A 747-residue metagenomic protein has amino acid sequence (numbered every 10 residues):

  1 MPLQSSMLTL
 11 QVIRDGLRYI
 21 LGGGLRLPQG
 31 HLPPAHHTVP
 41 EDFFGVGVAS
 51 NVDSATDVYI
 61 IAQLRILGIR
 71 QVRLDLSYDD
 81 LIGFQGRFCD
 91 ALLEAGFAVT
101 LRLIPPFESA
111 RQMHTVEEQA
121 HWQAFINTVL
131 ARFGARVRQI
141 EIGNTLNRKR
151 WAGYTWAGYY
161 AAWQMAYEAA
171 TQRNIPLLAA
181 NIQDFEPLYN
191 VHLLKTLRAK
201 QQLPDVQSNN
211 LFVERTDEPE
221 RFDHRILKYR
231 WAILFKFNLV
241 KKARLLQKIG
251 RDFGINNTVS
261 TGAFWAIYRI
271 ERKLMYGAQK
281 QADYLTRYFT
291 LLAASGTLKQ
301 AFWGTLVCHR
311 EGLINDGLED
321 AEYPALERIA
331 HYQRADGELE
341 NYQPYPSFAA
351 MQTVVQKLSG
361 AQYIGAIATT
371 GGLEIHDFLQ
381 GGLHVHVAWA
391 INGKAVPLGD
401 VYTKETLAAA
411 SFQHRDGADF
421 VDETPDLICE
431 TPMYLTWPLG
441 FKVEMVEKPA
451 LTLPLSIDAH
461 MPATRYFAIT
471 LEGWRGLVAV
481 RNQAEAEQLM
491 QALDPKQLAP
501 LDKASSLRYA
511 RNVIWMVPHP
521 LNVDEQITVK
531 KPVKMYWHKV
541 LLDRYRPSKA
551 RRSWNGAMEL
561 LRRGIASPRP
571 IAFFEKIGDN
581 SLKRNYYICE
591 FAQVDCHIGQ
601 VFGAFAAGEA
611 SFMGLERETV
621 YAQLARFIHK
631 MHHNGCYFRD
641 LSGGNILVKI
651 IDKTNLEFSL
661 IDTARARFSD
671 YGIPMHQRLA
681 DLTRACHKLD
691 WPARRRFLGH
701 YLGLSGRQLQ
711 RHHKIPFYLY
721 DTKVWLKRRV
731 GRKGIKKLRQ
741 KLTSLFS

Functional and structural regions predicted by a protein language model:
D15, I20, F420-P462: C-terminal beta-strand-rich structural cap/linker in extracellular carbohydrate-active enzymes
E41-L81, R87-A91, A98-R102: Catalytic domains of carbohydrate-active enzymes, especially glycoside hydrolases
A157-Y288: Noncatalytic carbohydrate-binding groove/subsite architecture in carbohydrate-active enzymes
A263-M351, G365-G371: Aromatic/acidic polysaccharide-binding cleft in carbohydrate-active enzymes
A368-L407: Carbohydrate-binding surface patches
I469, W474-G599, A610, R626-N634 (+1 more regions): Conserved ATP-binding subdomain of kinase catalytic cores across diverse folds
L641, I646-I651: Hydrophobic residue at the +6 position relative to the catalytic HRD Asp in the kinase catalytic loop
L656-R739: C-lobe/activation-segment region of protein kinase-like
